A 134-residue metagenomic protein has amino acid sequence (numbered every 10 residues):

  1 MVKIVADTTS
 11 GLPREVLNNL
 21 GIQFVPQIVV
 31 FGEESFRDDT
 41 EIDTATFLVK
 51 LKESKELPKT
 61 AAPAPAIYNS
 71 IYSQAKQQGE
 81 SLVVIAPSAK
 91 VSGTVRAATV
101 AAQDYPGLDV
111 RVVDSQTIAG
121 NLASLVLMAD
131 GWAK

Functional and structural regions predicted by a protein language model:
M1, L20, Q77-S81, P106-D109: Short coil/turn connectors at secondary-structure junctions
K3-A64: N-terminal glycine-rich anion-binding loop in soluble enzyme alpha/beta folds
A6, V84-S88, V113-D114: Short beta-strand segments
L12, F31-E33, S92, T117-G120: Short gly/pro/ser/thr-enriched loop/turn and capping motifs at secondary-structure boundaries
D39, T60-A64, A86, T117 (+1 more regions): Catalytic cores of large soluble enzymes that bind and process phosphate-bearing ligands
I42, T46, P63-I67, A89 (+2 more regions): Conserved active-site and cofactor/substrate-binding residues in soluble primary-metabolism enzymes
I67-A98: N-terminal glycine-rich phosphate/adenylate-binding segment common to multiple enzyme folds
Q78, T94-K134: Active-site histidine-anchored catalytic micro-motif
